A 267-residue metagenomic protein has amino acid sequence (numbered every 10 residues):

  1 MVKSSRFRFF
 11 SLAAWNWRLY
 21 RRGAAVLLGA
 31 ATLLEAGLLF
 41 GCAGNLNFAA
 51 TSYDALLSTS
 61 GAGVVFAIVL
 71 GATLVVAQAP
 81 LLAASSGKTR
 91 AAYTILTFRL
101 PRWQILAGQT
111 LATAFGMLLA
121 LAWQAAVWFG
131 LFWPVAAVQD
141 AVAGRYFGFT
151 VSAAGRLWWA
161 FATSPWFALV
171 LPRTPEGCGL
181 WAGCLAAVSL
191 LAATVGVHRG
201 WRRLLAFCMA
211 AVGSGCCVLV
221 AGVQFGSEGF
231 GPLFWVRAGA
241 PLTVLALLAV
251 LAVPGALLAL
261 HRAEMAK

Functional and structural regions predicted by a protein language model:
M1-A92, R102-K267: Hydrophobic alpha-helical transmembrane segments of membrane proteins
T97-P101: Short helix-to-coil transition segments within interhelical loops that connect adjacent transmembrane helices
